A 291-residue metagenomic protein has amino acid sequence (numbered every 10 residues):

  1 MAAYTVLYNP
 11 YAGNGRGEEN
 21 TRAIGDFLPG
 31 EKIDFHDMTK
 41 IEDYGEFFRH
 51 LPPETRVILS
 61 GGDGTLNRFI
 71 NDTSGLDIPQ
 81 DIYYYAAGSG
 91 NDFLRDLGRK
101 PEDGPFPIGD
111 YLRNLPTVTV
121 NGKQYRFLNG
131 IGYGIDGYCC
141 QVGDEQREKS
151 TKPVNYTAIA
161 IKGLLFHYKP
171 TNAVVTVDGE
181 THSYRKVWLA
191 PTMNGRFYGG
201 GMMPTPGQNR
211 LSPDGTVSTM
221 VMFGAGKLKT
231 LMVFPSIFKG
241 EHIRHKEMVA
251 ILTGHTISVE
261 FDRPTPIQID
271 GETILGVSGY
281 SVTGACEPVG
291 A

Functional and structural regions predicted by a protein language model:
M1-S60, N67, N71-D72, L76 (+1 more regions): ATP/NTP phosphate-donor binding region
L7, H36, G75-W188: Catalytic core of DAGKc-family lipid kinases
G13-G17, G199, A291: Short N-terminal binding/cap micro-motifs at the start of the first secondary-structure element
G17, R68-N71, F93-D96, Y138 (+1 more regions): Short glycine-/acidic-enriched loop or helix-start segments at secondary-structure transitions that form or flank
G132, D136, L189-P204: Glycine-rich phosphate/pyrophosphate-binding beta-alpha loops
R147-T157, G195-L228: Gly/Ser/Thr-rich active-site loops/lids in small-molecule metabolic enzymes that frequently grip phosphoryl groups
T171, K186, P213-T219, H255-I257: A generic structural signal for short beta-strands and their flanking turns/coil linkers
G179, L211, V221-A291: ATP/nucleoside-binding phosphotransfer catalytic cores, i.e., glycine-rich phosphate-binding loops
